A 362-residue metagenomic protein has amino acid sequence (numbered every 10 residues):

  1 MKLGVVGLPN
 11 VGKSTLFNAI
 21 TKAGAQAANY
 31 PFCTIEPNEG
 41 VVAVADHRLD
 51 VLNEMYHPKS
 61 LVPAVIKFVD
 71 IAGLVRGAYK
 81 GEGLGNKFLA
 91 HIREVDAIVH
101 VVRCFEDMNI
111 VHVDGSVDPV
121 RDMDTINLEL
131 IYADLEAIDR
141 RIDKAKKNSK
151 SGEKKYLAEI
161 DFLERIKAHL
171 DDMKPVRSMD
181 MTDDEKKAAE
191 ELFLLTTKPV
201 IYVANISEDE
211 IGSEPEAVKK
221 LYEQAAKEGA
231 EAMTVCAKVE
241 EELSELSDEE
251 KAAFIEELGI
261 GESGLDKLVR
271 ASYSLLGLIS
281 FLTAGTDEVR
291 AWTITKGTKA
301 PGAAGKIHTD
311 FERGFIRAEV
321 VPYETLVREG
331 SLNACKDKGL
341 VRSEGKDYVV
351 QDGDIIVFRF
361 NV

Functional and structural regions predicted by a protein language model:
M1-V111, D139, A145: Conserved G1/Walker A P-loop phosphate-binding module
K2-V6, V11, F17, K144-V349 (+2 more regions): C-terminal-of-GTPase-core extension/linker across diverse P-loop GTPases
V6, F32, P37-G40, H47 (+15 more regions): Short capping/connector residues at structural and topological boundaries
S14, P31, K67, I71 (+6 more regions): Generic signal for short, ordered secondary-structure residues within or immediately flanking folded domains
A23-P31, N38-G40, R48-V51, K80 (+11 more regions): Glycine-rich, flexible loop/turn motifs
F32, D46-L49, V62-F68, E82-D96 (+9 more regions): Amphipathic alpha-helical transducer elements in NTP-driven molecular machines
G40-A45, A72-E82, R93-Y156, H169-T182 (+1 more regions): Conserved Switch II/interswitch segment of TRAFAC-class P-loop GTPases
